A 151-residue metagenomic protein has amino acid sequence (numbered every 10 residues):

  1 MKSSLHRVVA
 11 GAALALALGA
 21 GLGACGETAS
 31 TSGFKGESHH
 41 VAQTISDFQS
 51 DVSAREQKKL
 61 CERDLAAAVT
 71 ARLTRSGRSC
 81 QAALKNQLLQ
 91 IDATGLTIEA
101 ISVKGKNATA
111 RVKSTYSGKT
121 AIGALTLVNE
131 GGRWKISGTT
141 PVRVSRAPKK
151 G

Functional and structural regions predicted by a protein language model:
K2-A12: Bacterial N-terminal signal peptides that target proteins for export
G21-A24: C-terminal motif of bacterial Sec signal peptides marking the signal peptidase cleavage site
G26-A29: Bacterial signal peptide processing site
G36-R55: Short, aromatic-enriched amphipathic alpha-helices that serve as compact interaction elements
A54-L73: Short, well-ordered alpha-helical segments enriched in acidic and aromatic residues
L73, R78-I122, V142-R143, G151: Surface-exposed, charged secondary-structure patches
G123-W134: A short, surface-exposed beta-strand/turn
I136-P148: A short, surface-exposed interaction/processing loop segment used at functional sites
